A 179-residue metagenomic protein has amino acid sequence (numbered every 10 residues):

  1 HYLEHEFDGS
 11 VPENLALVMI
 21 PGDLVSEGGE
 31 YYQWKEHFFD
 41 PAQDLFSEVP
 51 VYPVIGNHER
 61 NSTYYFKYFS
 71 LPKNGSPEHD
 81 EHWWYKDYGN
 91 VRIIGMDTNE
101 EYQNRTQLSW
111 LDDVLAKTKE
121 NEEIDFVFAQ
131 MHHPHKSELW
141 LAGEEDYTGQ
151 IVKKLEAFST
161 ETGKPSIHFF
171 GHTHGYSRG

Functional and structural regions predicted by a protein language model:
H1, L17, N90-E100, F128-H132: Active-site-proximal beta-strand elements of phosphoester/diester hydrolases
H1-Y31: N-terminal active-site segment of His-dependent metallophosphoesterases
A16, D125-V127, S166: Conserved acidic residues
V18-I20, P53, A129, F169: Residue-level marker for buried hydrophobic side chains located in beta-strands that build the well-ordered beta-sheet
I20-V25, T118-W140: Short acidic, glycine-rich surface-loop motifs adjacent to enzyme active sites
G22-D23, G56-N57, H132, G171-H172: Active-site glycine-centered loops adjacent to acidic/histidine catalytic or metal-binding residues that shape
V25-S26, E59, H135, G175: Short active-site segment of divalent metal-dependent hydrolases/proteases that encodes the spacing between
Y32-E123, L141-E161, I167, T173-G179: Extended active-site neighborhood of metal-dependent phosphoesterases/phosphodiesterases
